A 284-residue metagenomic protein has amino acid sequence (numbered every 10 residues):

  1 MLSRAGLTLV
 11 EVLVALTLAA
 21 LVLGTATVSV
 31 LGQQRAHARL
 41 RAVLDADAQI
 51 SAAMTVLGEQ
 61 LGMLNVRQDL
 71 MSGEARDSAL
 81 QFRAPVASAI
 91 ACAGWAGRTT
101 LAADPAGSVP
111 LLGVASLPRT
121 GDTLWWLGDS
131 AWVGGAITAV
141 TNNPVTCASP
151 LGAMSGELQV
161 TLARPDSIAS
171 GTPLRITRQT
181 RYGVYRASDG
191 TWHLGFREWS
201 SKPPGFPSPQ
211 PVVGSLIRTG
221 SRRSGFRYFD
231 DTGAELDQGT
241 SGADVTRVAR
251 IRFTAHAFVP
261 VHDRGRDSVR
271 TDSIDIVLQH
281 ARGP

Functional and structural regions predicted by a protein language model:
L2-S3, D267: Extreme N-terminus of proteins, especially the signal/transit-peptide cleavage junction and the first residues
S3-G62: Aliphatic-rich helix starts adjacent to a transmembrane/signal segment
V12, R76, R247: Exposed loop/turn and edge beta-strand positions of beta-sandwich/beta-sheet ligand-binding modules
L40-S200: Extracytoplasmic beta-strand-rich oligomerization domains located immediately C-terminal to a leader/signal peptide
D45, I90, I176, R186-L194 (+1 more regions): Short linear sequence signals and composition-biased patches located at protein termini or domain-edge surfaces
